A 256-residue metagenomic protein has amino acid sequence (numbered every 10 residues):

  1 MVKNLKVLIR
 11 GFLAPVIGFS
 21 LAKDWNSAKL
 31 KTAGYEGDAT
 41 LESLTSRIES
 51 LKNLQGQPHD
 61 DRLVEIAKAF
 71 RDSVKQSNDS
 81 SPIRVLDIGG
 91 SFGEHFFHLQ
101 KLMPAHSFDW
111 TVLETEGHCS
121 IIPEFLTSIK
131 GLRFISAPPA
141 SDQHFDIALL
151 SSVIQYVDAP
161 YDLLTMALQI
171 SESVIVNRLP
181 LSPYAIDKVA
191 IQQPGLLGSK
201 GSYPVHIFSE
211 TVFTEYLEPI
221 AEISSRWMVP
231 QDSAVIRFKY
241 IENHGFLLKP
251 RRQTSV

Functional and structural regions predicted by a protein language model:
M1-R84, G93, S199-E210, T214-V256: N-terminal accessory regions of S-adenosyl-L-methionine
D87: Class I SAM-dependent methyltransferase core
G90-R133, P139: Class I SAM-dependent methyltransferase SAM/SAH-binding core
P139-I147: A short acidic, Gly/Pro-enriched loop at the edge of an enzyme's catalytic core that lines a small-molecule cofactor
D146-P160: A short SAM/SAH-binding and catalytic strip from SAM-dependent methyltransferases
Y156-I170: A short, conserved alpha-helix within the catalytic core of class I
S171-A185: Conserved beta-strand signature within the Rossmann-like core of class I S-adenosyl-L-methionine
L181-P204: Short, glycine-/aromatic-enriched active-site segment of Class I SAM-dependent methyltransferases
